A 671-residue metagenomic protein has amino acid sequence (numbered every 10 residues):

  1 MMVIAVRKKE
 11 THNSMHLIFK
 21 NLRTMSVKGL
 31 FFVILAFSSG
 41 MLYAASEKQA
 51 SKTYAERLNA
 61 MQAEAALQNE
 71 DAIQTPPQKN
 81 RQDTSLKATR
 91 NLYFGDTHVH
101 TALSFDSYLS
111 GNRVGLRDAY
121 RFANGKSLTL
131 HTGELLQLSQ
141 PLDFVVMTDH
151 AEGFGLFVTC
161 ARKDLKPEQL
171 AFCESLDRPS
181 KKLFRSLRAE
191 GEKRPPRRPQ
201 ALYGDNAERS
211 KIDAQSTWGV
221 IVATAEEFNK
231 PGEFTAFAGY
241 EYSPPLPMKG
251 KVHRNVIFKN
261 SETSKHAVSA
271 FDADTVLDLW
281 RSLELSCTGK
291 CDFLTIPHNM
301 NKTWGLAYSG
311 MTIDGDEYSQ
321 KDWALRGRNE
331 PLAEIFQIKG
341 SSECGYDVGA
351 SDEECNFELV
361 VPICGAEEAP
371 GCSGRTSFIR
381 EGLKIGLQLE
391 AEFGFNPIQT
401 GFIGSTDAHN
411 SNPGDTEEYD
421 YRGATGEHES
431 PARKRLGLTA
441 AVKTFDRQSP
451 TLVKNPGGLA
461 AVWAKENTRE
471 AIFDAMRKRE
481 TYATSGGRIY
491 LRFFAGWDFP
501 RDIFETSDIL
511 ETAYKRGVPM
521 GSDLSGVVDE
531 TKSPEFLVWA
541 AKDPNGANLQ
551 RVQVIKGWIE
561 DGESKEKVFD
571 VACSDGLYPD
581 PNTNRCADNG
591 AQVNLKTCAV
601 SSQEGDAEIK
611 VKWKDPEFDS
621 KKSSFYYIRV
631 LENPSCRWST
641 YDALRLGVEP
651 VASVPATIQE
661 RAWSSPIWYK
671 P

Functional and structural regions predicted by a protein language model:
M1-V27: N-terminal secretory signal peptides that target proteins for export/translocation
K28-G40: Bacterial N-terminal signal peptides
A45-L116, Y120-A123, S127-C160, L165-C173 (+5 more regions): C-terminal functional module detector
F172-P199, P579-D580, R585, T597-C598: Low-complexity, serine/threonine/proline-enriched polar segments
I257-F258: Long, charge-dense tracts
E262, D272-D274, C355: Conserved, charged catalytic cores of large soluble enzymes
D278-S282: Acidic, metal/ion-coordinating pockets
